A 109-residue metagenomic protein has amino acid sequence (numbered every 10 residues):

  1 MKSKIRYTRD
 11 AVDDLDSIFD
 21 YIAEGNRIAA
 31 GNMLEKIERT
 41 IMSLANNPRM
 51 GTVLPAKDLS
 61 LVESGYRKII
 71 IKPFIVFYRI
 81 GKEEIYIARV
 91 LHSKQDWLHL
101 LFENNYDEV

Functional and structural regions predicted by a protein language model:
M1-G65, D107-V109: Basic, Lys/Arg-enriched alpha-helical interface segments
R67-I69: Short acidic-hydrophobic surface loop/beta-edge motif
I71-I75, R79-V109: Enriched for short, Lys/Arg-rich terminal
